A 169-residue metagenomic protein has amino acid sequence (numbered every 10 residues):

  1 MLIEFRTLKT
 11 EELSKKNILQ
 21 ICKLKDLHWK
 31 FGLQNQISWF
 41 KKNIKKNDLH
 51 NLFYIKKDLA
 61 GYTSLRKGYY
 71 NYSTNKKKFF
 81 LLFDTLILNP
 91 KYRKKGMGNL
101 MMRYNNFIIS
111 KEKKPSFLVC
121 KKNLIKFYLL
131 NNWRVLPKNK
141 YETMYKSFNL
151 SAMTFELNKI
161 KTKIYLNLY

Functional and structural regions predicted by a protein language model:
M1-L13, V119-Y169: Terminal substrate-recognition subdomain of acyl/acetyltransferases
T10-L13, I18-L86: A conserved beta-strand-loop-helix scaffold within acyl/acetyltransferase catalytic domains
K56-D58, K91-Y92, E156-K161: Short loop segments at secondary-structure junctions
R66-K67, R103-N105, V135-N139: Short acidic (Asp/Glu) patches
G68-Y70, K91, N123: Short coil/turn motifs at secondary-structure junctions
L88, K94-F107: Conserved acetyl-CoA-binding loop-helix of GNAT-fold acetyltransferases
M102, F107-K121: Conserved GNAT acetyl-CoA-binding A-motif
